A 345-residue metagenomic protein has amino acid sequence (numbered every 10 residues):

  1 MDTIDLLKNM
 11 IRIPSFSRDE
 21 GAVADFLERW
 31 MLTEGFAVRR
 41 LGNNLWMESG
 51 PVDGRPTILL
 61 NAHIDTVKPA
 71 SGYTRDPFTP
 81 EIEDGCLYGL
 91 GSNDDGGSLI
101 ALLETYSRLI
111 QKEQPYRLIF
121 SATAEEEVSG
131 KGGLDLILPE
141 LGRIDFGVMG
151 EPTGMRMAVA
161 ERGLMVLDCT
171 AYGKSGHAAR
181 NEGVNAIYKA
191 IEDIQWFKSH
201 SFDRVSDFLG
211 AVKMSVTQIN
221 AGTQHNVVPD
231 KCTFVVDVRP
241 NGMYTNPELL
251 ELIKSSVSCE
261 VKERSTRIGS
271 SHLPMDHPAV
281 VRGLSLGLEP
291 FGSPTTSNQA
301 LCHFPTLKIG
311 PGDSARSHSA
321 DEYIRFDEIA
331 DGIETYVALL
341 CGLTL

Functional and structural regions predicted by a protein language model:
M1-P69, K231-V235, L249-S255, F304 (+1 more regions): N-terminal helical capping/dimerization or prosegment-like subdomains of hydrolases acting on amide or phosphate bonds
L27, L99-L109, I137, A190-D193 (+2 more regions): Buried hydrophobic packing segments
V38, M47, P80-I82, V216-I219: A structural signal for short hydrophobic beta-strand segments in well-ordered beta-sheet cores
R55-I119, F326: Active-site metal-coordination/substrate-binding segment of hydrolases, especially metallo-dependent peptidases
I58-L60, S121, F146-V148, L307-I309: Hydrophobic/aromatic beta-strand patches that form the interior of the parallel beta-sheet core in alpha/beta enzyme
E83-G85, T105-F120, F197-D207, S319 (+1 more regions): Phosphate-handling active-site elements
G96-V166, T170: Acidic/histidine-rich catalytic neighborhood of metal-dependent amide-processing enzymes
V159, D168-L345: Metal-dependent amide/peptide-bond hydrolase catalytic core, centered on the "pita-bread" metallohydrolase fold
